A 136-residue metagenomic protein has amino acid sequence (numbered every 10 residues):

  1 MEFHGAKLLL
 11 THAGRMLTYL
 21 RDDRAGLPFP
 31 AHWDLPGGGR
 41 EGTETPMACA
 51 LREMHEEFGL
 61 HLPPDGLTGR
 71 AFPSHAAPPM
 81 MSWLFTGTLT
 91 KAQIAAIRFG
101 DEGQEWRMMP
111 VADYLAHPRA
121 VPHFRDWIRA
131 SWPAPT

Functional and structural regions predicted by a protein language model:
M1-D34, L62: N-terminal strand-loop-strand
F3-K7, P79-L84, G103: Short hydrophobic/aromatic beta-strand or adjacent loop that forms the aromatic wall/cage of a ligand/substrate-binding
H12, A71-A96, R107-D113, H123-P135: Active-site-adjacent beta-strand/loop module that shapes the phosphate/pyrophosphate-binding cleft
D34, R98-E102: Short glycine-enriched loop/turn motifs at secondary-structure junctions
D34, T45, M80, L84: Amphipathic alpha-helical recognition patches that constitute DNA-binding helices
L35-G69: The catalytic Nudix box helix
R40, Y114-L115: A generic structural signal for short hydrophobic patches within well-formed alpha-helices
E56, K91, A116: Active-site micro-motifs of SAM-dependent methyltransferase domains
